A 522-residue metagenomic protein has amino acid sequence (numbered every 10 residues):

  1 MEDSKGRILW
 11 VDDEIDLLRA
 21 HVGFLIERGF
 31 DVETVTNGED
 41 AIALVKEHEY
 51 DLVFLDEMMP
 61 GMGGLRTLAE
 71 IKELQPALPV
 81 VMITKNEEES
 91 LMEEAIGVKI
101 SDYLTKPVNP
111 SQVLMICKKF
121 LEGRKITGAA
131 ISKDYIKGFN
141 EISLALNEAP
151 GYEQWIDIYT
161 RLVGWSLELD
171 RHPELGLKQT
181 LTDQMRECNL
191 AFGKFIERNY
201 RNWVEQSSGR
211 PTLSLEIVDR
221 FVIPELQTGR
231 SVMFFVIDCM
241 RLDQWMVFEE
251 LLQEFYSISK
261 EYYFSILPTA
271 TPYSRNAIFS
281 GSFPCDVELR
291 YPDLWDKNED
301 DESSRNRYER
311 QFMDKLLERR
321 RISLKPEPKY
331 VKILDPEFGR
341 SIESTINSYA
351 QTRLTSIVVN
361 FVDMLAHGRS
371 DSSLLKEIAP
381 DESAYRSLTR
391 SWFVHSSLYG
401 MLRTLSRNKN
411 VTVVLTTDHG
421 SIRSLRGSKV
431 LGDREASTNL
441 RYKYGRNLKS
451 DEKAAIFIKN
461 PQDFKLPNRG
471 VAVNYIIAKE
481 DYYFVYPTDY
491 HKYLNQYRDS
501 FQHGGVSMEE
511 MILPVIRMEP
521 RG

Functional and structural regions predicted by a protein language model:
I15-E33: Two-component/phosphorelay signaling modules centered on CheY-like receiver
G23-F24, M58, E93, K118 (+1 more regions): Feature captures the catalytic ectodomains and active-site-proximal regions of enzymes that hydrolyze or transfer
T36-D40, M62-R66: Acidic catalytic/metal-coordinating carboxylates
A43, L65-P76: Short amphipathic alpha-helix used as the core "switch/output" element in two-component signaling
H48-F54: Active-site beta3 strand of CheY-like receiver
R66, E87-D102: Alpha4 helix (beta4-alpha4-beta5 surface) of REC/receiver domains from two-component response regulators
S90, V108-C117: C-terminal output helix
